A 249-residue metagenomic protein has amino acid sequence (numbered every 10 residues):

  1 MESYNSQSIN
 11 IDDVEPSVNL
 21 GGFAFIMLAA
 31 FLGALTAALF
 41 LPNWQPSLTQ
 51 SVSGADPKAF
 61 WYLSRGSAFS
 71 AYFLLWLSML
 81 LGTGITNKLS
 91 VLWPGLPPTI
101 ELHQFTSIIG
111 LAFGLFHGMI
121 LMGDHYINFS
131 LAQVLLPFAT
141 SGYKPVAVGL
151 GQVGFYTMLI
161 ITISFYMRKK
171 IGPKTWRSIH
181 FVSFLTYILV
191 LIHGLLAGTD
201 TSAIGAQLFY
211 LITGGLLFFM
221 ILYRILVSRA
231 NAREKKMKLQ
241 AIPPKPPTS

Functional and structural regions predicted by a protein language model:
M1-S249: Membrane-embedded alpha-helical bundles that constitute the cytochrome b-like, heme-associated redox core of multi-pass
